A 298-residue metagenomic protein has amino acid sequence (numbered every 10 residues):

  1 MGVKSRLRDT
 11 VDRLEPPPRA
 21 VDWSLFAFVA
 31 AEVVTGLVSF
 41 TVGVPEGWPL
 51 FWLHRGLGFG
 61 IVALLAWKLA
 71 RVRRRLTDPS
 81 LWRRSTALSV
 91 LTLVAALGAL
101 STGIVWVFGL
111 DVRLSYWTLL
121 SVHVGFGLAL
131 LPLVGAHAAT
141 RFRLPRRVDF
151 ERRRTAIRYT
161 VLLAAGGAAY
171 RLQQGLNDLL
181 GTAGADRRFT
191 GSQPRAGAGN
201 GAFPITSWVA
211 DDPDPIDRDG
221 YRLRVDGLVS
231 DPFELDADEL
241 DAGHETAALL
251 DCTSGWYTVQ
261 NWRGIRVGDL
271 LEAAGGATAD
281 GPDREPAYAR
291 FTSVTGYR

Functional and structural regions predicted by a protein language model:
M1-P194, A198-G201, D212: Membrane-embedded alpha-helical bundles that constitute the cytochrome b-like, heme-associated redox core of multi-pass
F108, G175-R298: Structured, non-membrane catalytic/scaffold regions adjacent to prosthetic-group chemistry
